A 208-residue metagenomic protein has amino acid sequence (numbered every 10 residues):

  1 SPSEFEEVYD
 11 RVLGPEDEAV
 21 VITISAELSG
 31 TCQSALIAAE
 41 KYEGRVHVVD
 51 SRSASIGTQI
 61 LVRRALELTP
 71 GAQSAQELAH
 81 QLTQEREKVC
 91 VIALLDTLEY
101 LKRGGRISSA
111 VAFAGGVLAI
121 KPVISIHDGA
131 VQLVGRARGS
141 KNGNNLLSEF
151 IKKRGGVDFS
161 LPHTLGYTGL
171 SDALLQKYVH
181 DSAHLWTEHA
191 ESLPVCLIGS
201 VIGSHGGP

Functional and structural regions predicted by a protein language model:
S1-L13: Glycine-rich oxoanion-binding loops at beta->alpha junctions
E18, E27-H47, S53-G206: Mixed-charge interfacial surface used for oligomerization/domain docking and macromolecular partner engagement
